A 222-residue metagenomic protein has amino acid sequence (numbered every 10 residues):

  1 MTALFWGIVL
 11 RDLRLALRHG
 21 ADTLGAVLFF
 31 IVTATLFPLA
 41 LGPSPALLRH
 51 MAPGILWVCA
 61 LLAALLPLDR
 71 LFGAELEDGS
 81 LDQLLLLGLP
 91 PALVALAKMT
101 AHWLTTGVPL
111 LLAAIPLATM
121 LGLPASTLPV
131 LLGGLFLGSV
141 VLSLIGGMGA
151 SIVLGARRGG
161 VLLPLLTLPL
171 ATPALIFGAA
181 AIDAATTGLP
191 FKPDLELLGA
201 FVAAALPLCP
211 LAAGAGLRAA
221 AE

Functional and structural regions predicted by a protein language model:
M1-A26: Aromatic- and glycine-rich beta-strand/loop motifs that create alpha-glucan
G20-G42, V58-A60, L166-F177, A203-C209: Hydrophobic alpha-helical transmembrane segments of multi-pass membrane transport/permease proteins
A52-L68, F72: Long, hydrophobic alpha-helical segments
L65-L85: Transmembrane helix boundary and interhelical loop/hinge segments in multi-pass membrane proteins
L89-W103, V130, L163-L165, P193: Membrane-interface alpha-helices at helix entry/exit sites of multi-pass transporters
L96-L121, V141, I145, G178-A179: Hydrophobic alpha-helical transmembrane segments that constitute the membrane-spanning cores of multi-pass membrane
P129, G134-L168, R218-E222: A structural motif at transmembrane helix-loop-helix junctions in multipass membrane proteins
L206-E222: Junction motif at the cytosolic side of a transmembrane helix
